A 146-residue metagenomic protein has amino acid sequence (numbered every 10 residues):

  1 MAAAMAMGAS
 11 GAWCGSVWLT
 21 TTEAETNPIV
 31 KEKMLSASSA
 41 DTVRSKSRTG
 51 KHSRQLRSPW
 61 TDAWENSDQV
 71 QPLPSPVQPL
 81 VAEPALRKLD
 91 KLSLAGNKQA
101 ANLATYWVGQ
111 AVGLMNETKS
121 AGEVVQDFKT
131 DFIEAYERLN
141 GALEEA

Functional and structural regions predicted by a protein language model:
M1-A146: Conserved active-site-proximal phosphate/metal-binding subdomains
